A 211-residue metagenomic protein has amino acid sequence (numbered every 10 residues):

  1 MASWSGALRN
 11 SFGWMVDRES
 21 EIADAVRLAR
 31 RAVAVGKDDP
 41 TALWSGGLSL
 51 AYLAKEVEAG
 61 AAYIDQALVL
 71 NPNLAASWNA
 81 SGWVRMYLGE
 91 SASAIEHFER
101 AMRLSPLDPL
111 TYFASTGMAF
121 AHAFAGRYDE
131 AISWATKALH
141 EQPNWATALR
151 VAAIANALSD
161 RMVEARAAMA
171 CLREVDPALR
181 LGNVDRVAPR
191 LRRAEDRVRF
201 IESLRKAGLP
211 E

Functional and structural regions predicted by a protein language model:
M1-W14, G36-L53, A76, A80 (+3 more regions): Amphipathic alpha-helical repeat scaffolds of TPR domains
S11, E19, L53-A54, L88 (+2 more regions): Structural motif corresponding to the intra-repeat A-B loop/turn of tetratricopeptide repeats
M15-R18, R190: Hydrophobic alpha-helical scaffolding
D17-D24, A59: Alpha-helix N-cap and loop-to-helix initiation/capping positions
R18-E21, V35, L53, L70 (+2 more regions): Short coil/turn linker motifs that delimit alpha-helical repeat modules in TPR/alpha-solenoid proteins
A29, A59-I64, P72-E211: Alpha-helical protein-protein interaction modules
